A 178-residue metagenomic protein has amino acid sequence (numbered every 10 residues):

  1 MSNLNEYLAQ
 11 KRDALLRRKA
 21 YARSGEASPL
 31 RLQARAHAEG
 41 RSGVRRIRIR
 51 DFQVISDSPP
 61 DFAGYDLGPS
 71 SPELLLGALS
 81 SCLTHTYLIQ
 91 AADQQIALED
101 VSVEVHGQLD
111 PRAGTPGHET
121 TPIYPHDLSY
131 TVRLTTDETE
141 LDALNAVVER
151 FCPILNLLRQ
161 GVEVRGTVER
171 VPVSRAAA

Functional and structural regions predicted by a protein language model:
M1-G77, I89-A178: Extended beta-strand/beta-hairpin segments
A78-L83: Alpha-helical metal-binding/catalytic segments enriched in His/Glu/Asp
